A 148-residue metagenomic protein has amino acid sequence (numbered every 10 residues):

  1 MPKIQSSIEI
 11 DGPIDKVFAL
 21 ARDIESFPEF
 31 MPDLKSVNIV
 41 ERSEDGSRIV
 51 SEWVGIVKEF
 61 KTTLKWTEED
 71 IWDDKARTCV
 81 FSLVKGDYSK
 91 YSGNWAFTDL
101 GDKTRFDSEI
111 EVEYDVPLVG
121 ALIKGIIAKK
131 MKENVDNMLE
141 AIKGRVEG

Functional and structural regions predicted by a protein language model:
M1-R48, R105-D107: Hydrophobic ligand-binding cavity/cleft-lining segments
P2, I8, F30-N38, S43 (+4 more regions): Amphipathic alpha-helical hairpins
K3-S7, R48-V50, K65-T67, T78 (+2 more regions): Intrinsic-disorder/low-complexity, polar/charged segments enriched in Ser/Thr/Lys/Arg/Asp/Glu/Gln
S6-I8, V37-I39, G55, K65-W72 (+2 more regions): Hydrophobic/aromatic beta-strand elements that line small-molecule binding cavities or substrate pockets in beta-rich
G12-I14, K75-A76, L100-D102: Short loop segments at secondary-structure junctions
I39-V84, N137-G148: Glycine-rich portal/gate segments that line the openings of hydrophobic small-molecule binding cavities
S82-K129, E133: Beta-strand/loop substructures that line and gate deep hydrophobic ligand-binding cavities in soluble
